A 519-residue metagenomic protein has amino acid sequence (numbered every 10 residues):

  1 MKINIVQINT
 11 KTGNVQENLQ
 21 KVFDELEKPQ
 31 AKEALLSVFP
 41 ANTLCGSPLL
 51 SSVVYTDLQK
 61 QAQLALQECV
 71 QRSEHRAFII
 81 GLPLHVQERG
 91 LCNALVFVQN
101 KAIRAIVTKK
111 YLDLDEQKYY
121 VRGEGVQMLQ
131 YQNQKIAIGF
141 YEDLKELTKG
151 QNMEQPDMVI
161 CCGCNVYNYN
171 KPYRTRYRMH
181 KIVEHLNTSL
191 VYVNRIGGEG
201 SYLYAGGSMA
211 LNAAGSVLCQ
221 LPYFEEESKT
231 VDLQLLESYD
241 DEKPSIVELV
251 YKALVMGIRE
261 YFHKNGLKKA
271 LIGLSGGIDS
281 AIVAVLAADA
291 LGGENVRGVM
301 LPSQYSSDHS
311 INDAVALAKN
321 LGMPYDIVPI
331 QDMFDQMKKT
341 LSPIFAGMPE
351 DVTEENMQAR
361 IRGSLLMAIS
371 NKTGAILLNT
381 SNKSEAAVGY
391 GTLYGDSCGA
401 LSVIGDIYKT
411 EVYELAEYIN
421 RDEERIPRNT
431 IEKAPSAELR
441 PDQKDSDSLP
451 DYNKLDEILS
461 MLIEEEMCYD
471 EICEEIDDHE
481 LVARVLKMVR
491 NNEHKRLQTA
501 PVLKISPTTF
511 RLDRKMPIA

Functional and structural regions predicted by a protein language model:
M1-G273, L286-G293, M300, Y325: Enzyme catalytic cores with a strong preference for nitrogen-chemistry domains
A213, Y239-S275, S280-A519: ATP/NTP-dependent adenylation/nucleotidyl-transfer catalytic domains that generate, transfer, or process NMP-activated
